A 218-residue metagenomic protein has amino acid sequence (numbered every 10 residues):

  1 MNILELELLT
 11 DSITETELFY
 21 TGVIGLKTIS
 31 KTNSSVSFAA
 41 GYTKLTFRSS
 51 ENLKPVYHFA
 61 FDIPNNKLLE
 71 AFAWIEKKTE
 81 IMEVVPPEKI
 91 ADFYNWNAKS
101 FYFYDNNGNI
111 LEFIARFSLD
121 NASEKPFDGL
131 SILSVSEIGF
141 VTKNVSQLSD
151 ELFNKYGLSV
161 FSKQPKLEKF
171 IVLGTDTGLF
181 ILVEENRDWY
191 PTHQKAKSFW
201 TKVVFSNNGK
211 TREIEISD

Functional and structural regions predicted by a protein language model:
M1-E51, P55, D62-P64, A71: Basic, Lys/Arg-rich alpha-helical nucleic-acid-recognition elements, primarily the DNA-binding modules of transcription
M1-T14, S118-E151, K155-S159: N-terminal beta-strand motif that seeds the catalytic metal site of vicinal oxygen chelate
I13, F61-N106, F140-D218: Vicinal oxygen chelate
K27-T32, A115-R116, S159-Q164: Conserved catalytic-core motifs of GNAT/GCN5-like acyltransferases
T43-K44, N109, G178-L179: Short acidic/polar mixed-charge low-complexity motifs
S49-K54, F117-L119, E185-Y190, D218: A short, sequence-level motif marking secondary-structure junctions
F103-K125: Short, structured interface segments
